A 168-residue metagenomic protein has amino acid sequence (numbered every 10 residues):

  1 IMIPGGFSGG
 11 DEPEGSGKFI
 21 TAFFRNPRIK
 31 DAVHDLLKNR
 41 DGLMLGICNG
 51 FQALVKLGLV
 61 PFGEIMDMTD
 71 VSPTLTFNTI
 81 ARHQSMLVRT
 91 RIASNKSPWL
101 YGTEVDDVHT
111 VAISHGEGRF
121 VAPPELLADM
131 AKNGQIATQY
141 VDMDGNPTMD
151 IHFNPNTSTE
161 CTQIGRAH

Functional and structural regions predicted by a protein language model:
M2-P4, L45, A137: Structural motif
G6-F7, G116: Active-site metal-binding loops of divalent metal-dependent hydrolases
S8-P98: Cysteine-nucleophile active-site neighborhood
L59-T162: Pocket-forming structural segment of enzyme catalytic cores
A167-H168: Conserved small/polar residues in nucleotide/adenosyl-binding loops
